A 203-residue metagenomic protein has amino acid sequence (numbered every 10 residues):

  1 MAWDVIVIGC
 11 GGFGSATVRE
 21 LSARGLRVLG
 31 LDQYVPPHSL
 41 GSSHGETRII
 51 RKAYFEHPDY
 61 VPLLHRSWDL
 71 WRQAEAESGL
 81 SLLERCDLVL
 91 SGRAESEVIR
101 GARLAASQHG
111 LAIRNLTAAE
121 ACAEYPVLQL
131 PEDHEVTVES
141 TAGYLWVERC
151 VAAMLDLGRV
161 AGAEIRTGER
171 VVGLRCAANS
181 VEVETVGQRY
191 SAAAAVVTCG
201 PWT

Functional and structural regions predicted by a protein language model:
M1-F13, L29: Beta1/beta-strand and adjacent pyrophosphate-binding region of the FAD-binding site in flavoprotein oxidoreductases
I6-I8, Y190-W202: Short hydrophobic core segments
F13, P36, W202: Conserved Rossmann-like nucleotide-cofactor binding loop
V18, S22, L157: Gly/Ala-rich phosphate-binding loop of Rossmann-like dinucleotide-binding domains, activating on the conserved
S22-S43: Glycine-rich FAD pyrophosphate-binding loop
T47-E124, D133: Dinucleotide-binding Rossmann-like beta1-alpha1 core, especially the glycine-rich loop that anchors the ADP
R93-T167, G173-N179: Flavin (FAD/FMN) cofactor-binding and adjacent substrate-gating region of FAD-dependent oxidoreductase domains
V172-S191, A195: Conserved beta-strand-loop-beta-strand element in the redox core of flavoprotein oxidoreductases
